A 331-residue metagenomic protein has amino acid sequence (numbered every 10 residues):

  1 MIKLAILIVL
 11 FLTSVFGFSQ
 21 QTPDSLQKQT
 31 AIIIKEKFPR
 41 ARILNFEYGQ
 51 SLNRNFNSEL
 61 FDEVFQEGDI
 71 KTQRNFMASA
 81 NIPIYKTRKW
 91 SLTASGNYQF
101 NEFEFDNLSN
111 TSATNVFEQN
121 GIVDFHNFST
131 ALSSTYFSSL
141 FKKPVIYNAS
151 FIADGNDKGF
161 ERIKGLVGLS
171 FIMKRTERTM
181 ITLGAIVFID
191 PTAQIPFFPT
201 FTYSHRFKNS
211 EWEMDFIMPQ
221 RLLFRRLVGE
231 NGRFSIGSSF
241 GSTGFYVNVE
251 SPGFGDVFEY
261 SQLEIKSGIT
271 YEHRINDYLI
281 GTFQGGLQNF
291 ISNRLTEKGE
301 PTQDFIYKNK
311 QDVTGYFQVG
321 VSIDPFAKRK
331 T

Functional and structural regions predicted by a protein language model:
M1-Q27, P325-T331: Bacterial Sec-dependent N-terminal signal peptides
P23-K174, F258-Y260: Transmembrane beta-barrel domains of bacterial outer-membrane proteins
F46-L52, A94-F100, Y147-A153, L183-V187 (+4 more regions): Transmembrane beta-barrel strands of outer-membrane/channel proteins
N55-D62, E67, T111, N115 (+1 more regions): Outer-membrane beta-barrel translocator/channel fold
I70-F76, D124-T130, E161-G165, I195-P199 (+3 more regions): Residues that define the transmembrane beta-barrel architecture of outer-membrane proteins
A78-I82, T130-Y136, V167-R175, A185-V187 (+4 more regions): Residues on the lipid-exposed face of transmembrane beta-strands in outer-membrane beta-barrel proteins
R88-S91, S139-Y147, R178-L183, S210-E213 (+4 more regions): Repeated loop/turn-to-beta-strand initiation elements of outer-membrane beta-barrel proteins
T200-S204, K310-T331: Outer-membrane beta-barrel "beta-signal"
